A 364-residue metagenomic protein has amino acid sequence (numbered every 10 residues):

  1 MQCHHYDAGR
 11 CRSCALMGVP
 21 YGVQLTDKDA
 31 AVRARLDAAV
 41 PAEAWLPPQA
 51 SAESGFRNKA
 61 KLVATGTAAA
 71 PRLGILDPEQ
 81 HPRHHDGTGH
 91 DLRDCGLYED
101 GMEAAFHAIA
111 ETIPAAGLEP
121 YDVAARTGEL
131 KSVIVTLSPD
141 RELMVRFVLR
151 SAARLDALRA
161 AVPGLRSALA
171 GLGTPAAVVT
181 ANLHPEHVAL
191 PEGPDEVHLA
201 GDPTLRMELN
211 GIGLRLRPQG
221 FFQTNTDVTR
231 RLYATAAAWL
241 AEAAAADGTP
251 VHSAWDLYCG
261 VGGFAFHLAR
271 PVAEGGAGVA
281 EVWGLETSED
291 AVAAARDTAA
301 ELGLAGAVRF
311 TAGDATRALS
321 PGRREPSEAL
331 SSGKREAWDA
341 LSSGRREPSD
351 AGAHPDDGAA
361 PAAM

Functional and structural regions predicted by a protein language model:
C3-D7, C11-A15: Short cysteine clusters
R12-R126, I134-D140, A152-L155: Extended interfacial segments that mediate partner engagement and assembly in macromolecular machines
N58, L143, V251-H252: Nucleotide donor/acceptor-binding cores
F147-S151: Short beta-strand-to-loop capping motifs
R154-R159, P163-R323, E328, E347-M364: Rossmann-like S-adenosyl-L-methionine
